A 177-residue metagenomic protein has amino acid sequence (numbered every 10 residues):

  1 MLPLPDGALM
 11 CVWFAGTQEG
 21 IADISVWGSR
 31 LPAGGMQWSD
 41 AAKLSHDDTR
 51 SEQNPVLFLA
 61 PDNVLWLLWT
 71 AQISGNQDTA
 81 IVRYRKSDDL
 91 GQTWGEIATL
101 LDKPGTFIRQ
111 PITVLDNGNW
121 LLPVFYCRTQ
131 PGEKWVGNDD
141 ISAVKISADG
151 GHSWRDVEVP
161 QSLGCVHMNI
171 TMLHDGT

Functional and structural regions predicted by a protein language model:
M1-T177: Asp-box/BNR beta-propeller blade signature and adjacent active/binding-site loops in extracellular glycan-interacting
